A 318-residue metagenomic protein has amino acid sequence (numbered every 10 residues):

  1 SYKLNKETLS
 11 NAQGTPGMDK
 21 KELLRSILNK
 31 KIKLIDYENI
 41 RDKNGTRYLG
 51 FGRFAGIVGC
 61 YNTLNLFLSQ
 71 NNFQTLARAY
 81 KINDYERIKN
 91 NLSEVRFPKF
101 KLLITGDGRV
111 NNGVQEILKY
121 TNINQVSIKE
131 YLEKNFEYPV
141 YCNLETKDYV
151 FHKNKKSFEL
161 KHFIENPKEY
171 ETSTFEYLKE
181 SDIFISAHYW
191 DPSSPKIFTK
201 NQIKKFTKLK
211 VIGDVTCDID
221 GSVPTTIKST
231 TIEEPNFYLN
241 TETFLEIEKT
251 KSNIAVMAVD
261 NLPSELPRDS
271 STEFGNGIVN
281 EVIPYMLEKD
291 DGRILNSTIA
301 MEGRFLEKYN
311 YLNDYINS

Functional and structural regions predicted by a protein language model:
S1-S26: An N-terminal-biased, well-structured beta-alpha scaffold segment characteristic of Rossmann-like dinucleotide-binding
K6-E7, K30-I32, T207-K210: A short helix->loop->beta-strand "cap" motif at the edges of active sites that frequently abuts
S10, F100-G106, M257-N261: Short glycine-rich or small-residue beta-strand-to-loop segments that form or flank ligand, phosphate, metal/Fe-S
G14-K21, R53-I57, G108, N112 (+3 more regions): Electropositive phosphate-/nucleotide-binding environments in soluble metabolic enzymes
L24, L28, C60-L64, N111 (+6 more regions): Predominant activation on well-ordered alpha-helical scaffold segments within soluble catalytic domains
K33-K89, V211, T216-S318: Adenosine-phosphate binding glycine-rich loop
Q74-I183: Glycine-rich phosphate/diphosphate-binding loop of Rossmann-like nucleotide-binding domains
E133-I247: Rossmann-like adenosine-cofactor binding region
